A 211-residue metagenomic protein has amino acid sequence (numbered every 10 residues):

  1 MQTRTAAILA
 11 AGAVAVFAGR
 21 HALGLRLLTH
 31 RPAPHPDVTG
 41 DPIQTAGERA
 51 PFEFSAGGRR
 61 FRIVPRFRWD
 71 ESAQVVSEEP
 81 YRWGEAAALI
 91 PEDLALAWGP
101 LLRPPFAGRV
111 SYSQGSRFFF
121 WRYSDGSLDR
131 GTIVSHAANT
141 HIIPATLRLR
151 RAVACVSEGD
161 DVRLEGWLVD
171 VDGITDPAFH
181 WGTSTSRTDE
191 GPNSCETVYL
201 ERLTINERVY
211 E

Functional and structural regions predicted by a protein language model:
Q2-E211: OB-fold and OB-like single-stranded nucleic-acid-recognition modules and their adjacent interaction interfaces
